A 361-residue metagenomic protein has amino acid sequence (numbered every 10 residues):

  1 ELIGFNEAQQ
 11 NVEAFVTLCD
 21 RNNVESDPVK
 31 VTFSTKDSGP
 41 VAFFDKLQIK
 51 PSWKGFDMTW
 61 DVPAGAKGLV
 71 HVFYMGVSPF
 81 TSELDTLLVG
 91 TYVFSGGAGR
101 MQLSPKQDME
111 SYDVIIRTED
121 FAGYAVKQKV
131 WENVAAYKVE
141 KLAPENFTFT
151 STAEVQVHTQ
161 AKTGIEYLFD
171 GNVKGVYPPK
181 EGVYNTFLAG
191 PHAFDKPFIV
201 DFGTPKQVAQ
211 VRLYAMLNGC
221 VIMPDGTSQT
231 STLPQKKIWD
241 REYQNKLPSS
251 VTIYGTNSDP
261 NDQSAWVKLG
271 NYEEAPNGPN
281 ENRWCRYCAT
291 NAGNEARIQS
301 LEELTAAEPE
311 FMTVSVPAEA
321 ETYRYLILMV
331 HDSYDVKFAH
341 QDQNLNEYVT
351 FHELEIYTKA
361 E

Functional and structural regions predicted by a protein language model:
E1, P260-P317: Exoplasmic/lumenal beta-rich domain surfaces
E1-A8, H71-S111, K129, G270 (+2 more regions): Recognizes extended acidic, P/S/T-rich segments that occur within or adjacent to Ig-like beta-sandwich modules
L2-D27, Q102-Y137: Beta-strand-rich modules
L2-Q9, S95-E110, F121-G123, I238 (+1 more regions): Signal that preferentially marks extracellular ectodomain short beta-strand elements of beta-sandwich modules
A14-V16, W60, L103, V114-I116 (+3 more regions): An aromatic-rich alpha-helical recognition segment common to small helix-rich domains
V24-K67, Y124-A153, M216-L217, Y348 (+1 more regions): Pro/Thr/Ser/Gly-rich low-complexity, intrinsically disordered linker/stalk tracts
K138-V176, P260-G270: Predominantly extracellular/luminal regions of secreted and cell-surface proteins, especially disulfide-bonded
L168, N172-K268, E308-E361: Aromatic, loop-rich ligand-recognition surfaces of beta-strand-rich domains
